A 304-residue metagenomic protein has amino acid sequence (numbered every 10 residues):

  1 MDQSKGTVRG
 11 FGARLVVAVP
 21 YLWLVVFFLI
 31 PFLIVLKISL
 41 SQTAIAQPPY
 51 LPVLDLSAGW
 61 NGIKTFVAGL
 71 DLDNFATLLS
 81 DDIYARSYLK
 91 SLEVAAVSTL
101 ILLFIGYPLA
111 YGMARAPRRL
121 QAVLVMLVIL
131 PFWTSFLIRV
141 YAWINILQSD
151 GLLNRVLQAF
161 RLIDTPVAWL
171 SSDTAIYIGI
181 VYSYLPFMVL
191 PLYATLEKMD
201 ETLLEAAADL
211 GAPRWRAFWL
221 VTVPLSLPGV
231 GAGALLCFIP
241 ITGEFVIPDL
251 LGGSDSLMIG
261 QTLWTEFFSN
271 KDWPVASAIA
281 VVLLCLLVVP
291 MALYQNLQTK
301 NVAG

Functional and structural regions predicted by a protein language model:
M1-Q42, A122, M126: N-terminal signal-anchor/first transmembrane alpha helix
S4-G6, Y193-A208, P274-G304: C-terminal transmembrane helix and the adjacent membrane-cytosol boundary/short C-terminal tail of inner/organellar
G6, G62-I63, V140-V181, W215 (+1 more regions): Membrane-interfacial helix termini and adjacent extracytoplasmic/periplasmic loops of multi-pass transporters
G12-V17, P108-W143, L204-E205, F218-W219 (+1 more regions): Cytoplasmic-entry segments and transmembrane alpha-helices of multi-pass inner-membrane transporters
V19, M126, L130, Y182 (+2 more regions): Transmembrane alpha-helices
I30-D82, I146, D150, V156 (+2 more regions): Short membrane-interfacial helix/loop motifs at transmembrane-helix boundaries
D81-R115: Transmembrane alpha-helix signature in integral membrane proteins
F245-W273: Glycine-rich helix-loop "coupling/hinge" segments at transmembrane-helix boundaries in multipass transporters
